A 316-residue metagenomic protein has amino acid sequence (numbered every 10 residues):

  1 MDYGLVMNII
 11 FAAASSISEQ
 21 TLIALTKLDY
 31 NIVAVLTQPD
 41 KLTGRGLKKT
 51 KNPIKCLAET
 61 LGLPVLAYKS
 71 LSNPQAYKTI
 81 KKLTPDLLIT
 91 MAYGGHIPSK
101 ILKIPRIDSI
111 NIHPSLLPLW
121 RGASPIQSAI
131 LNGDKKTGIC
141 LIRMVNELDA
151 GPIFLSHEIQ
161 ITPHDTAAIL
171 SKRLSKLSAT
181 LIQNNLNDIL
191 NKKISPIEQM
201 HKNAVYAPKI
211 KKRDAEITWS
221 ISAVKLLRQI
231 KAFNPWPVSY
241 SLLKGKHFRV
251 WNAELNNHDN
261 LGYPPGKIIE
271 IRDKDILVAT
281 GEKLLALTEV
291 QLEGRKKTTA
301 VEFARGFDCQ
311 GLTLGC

Functional and structural regions predicted by a protein language model:
Y3-R45: N-terminal Rossmann-like dinucleotide-binding module
N8-I10, N31-V35, L61-L83, L88 (+1 more regions): Internal alpha/beta domain cores that form substrate/cofactor-binding pockets in large enzymes and binding proteins
A14, L28, Q38, L87-Y206 (+1 more regions): Donor/substrate-binding cores of folate-linked one-carbon enzymes
E19, I23-K27, K78-K81, S99 (+1 more regions): Amphipathic, non-transmembrane alpha-helical secondary structure
E19, K48-K51, N73-Y77, G95 (+1 more regions): Structural motif corresponding to alpha-helix initiation and N-cap regions
K41-L61: N-terminal beta-loop-helix "entrance" segment that forms/cooperates in small-molecule cofactor or anionic ligand
S220-C316: An anion-binding loop in the catalytic cleft
